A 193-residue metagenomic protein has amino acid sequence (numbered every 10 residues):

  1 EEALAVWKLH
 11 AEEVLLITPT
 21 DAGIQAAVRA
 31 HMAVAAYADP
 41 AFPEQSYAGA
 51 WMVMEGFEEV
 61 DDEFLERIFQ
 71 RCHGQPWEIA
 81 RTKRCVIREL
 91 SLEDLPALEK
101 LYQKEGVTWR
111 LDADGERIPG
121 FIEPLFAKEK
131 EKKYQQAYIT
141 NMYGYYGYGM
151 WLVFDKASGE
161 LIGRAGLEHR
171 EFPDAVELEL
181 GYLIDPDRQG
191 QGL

Functional and structural regions predicted by a protein language model:
E1-T82: Asp-based, Mg2+/Mn2+-dependent phosphohydrolase catalytic module
E66-D187: GNAT-family acyltransferases
R188-L193: Conserved acetyl-CoA pyrophosphate-binding loop and the N-cap/start of the following alpha-helix in GNAT-like
